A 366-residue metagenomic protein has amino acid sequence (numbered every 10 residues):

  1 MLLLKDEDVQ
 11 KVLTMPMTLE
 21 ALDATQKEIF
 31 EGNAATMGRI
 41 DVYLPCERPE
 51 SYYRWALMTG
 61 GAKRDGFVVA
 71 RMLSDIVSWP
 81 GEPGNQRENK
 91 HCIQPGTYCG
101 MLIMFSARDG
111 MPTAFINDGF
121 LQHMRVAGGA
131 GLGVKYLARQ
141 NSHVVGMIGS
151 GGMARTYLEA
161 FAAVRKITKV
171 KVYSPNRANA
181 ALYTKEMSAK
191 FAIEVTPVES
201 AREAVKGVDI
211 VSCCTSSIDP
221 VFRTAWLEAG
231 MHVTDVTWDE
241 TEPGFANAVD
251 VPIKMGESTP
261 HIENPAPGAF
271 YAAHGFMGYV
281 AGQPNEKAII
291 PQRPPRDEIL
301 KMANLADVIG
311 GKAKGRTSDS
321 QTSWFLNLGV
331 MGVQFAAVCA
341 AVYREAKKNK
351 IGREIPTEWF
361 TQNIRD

Functional and structural regions predicted by a protein language model:
M1-H123, G129-G131, N141, A303 (+3 more regions): N-terminal ligand-binding/catalytic initiation module
D6-Q10, F245-D366: Adenosine-phosphate binding glycine-rich loop
A138-V144, K166, E228-A229: Short helix-loop-beta connector
S150-G151: Glycine-rich Rossmann-fold phosphate-binding loop(s) that bind the pyrophosphate of adenine dinucleotide cofactors
A154-R155: N-terminal Rossmann-fold NAD(P) dinucleotide-binding loop
V164-K190: NAD(P)-binding Rossmann-fold cofactor-contacting core
A192-P284: Rossmann-like adenosine-cofactor binding region
